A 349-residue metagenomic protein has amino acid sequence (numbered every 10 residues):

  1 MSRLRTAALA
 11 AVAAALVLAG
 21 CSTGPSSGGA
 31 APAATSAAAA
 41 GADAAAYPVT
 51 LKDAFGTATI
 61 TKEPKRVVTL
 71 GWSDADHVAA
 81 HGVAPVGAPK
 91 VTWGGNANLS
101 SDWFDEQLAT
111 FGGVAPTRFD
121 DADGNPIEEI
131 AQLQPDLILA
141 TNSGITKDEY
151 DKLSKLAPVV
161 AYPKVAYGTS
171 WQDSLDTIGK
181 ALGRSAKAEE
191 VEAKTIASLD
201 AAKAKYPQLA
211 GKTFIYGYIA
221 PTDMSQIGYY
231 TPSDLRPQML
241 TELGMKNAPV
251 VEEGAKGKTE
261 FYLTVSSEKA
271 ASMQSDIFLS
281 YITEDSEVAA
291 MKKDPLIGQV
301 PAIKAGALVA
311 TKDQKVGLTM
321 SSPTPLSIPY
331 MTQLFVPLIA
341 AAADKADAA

Functional and structural regions predicted by a protein language model:
S2-D76, A186-G217, E284-A289, K304 (+2 more regions): Bacterial Sec-exported substrate-binding components of ABC uptake systems
K65-V67, A84, P158, K212-I215 (+1 more regions): Residues that mark the start of a beta-strand
A75-P126: A short, structured surface patch at a secondary-structure boundary
R118-P126, A255-S266: Short helix-initiation/N-cap motifs at beta->coil->alpha
I127-I130, Q134-A140, P158, A270 (+1 more regions): Proline-aspartate-enriched helix->loop->beta-strand connector
Y150-A186, A289-K312: Charged, glycine-enriched surface loops/patches that mediate electrostatic binding to polyanionic ligands
Q226-F261: Alpha-helical, coiled-coil/dimerization segments enriched in small aliphatic residues
M273-A349: Structured C-terminal subdomain patch of bacterial secreted/periplasmic proteins
